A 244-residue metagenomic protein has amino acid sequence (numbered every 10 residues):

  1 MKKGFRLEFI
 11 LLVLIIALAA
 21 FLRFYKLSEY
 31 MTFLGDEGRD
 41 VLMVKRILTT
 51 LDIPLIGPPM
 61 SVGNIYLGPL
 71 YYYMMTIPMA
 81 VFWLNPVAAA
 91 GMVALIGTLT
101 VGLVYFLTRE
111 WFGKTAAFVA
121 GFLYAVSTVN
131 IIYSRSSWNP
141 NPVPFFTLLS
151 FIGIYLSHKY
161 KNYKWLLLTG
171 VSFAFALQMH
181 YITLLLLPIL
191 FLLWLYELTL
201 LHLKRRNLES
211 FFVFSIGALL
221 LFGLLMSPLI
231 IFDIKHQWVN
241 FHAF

Functional and structural regions predicted by a protein language model:
M1-K2, W111-T115, S150-L168, A176 (+2 more regions): Membrane-interface transmembrane helices that cradle and orient dolichyl/undecaprenyl
A19, A120-A125, F173, L177 (+1 more regions): Short helix- or helix-capping micro-motifs that position conserved polar/aromatic residues at function-defining sites
L22-K26, G38-Y66, L70-Y73, I77: Extracytosolic helix-loop segments that constitute the early lumenal/periplasmic catalytic or substrate-binding loops
E29, V41-T50, V81, F175 (+1 more regions): Transmembrane-lumen/periplasm boundary regions of multi-pass, lipid-linked membrane glycan transferases
P69-Y73, F82-G102, Y133-S137: Loop-to-helix entry region of an early transmembrane alpha helix in multi-pass inner-membrane enzymes
G91-W111, L149, G153: Transmembrane-helix motifs of polytopic, lipid-linked glycan transferases
V104-V126: Transmembrane-helix signature of polytopic, membrane-embedded enzymes that assemble or transfer cell-envelope glycans
V129, R135-P142: Short acidic/glycine- and proline-prone juxtamembrane loop motifs at membrane-interface regions of multi-pass membrane
